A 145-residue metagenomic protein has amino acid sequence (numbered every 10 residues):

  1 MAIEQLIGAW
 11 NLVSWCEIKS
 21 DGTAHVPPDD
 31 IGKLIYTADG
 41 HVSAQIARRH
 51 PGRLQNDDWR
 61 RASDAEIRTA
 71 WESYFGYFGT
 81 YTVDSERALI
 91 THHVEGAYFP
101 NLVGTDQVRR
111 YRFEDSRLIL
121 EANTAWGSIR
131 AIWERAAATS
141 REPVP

Functional and structural regions predicted by a protein language model:
M1-G76, T80-P145: Lipid interaction determinants
